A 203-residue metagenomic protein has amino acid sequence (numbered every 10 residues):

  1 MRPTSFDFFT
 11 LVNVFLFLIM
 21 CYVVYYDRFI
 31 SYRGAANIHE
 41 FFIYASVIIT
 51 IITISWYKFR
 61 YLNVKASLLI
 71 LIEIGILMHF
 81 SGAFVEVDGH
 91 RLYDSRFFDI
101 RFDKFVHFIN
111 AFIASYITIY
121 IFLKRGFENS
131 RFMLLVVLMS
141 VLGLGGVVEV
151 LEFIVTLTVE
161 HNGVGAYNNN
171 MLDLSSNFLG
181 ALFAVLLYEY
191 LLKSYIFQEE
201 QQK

Functional and structural regions predicted by a protein language model:
R2-F112, Y116: "…centered on the first transmembrane helix and the immediately adjacent amphipathic helix/loop
Y32-R33, F59, S95-I100, N129 (+2 more regions): Membrane-helix interfacial "entry" motifs
L68-L69, L134-M139, L174-S175: Hydrophobic alpha-helical transmembrane segments
H90-D94, F102, G146-L182: Interfacial helix-loop-helix junctions of multi-pass membrane proteins
I109-G126, S140, L157-G163, F178-L192: Membrane-interfacial alpha-helical segments at the cytosolic side of multi-pass membrane proteins
N110, V137-E152: Hydrophobic alpha-helical membrane segments
G126-L142: Internal alpha-helical transmembrane segments of multi-pass membrane proteins
Y190-Q201: Membrane-interface capping segments at transmembrane-helix boundaries
